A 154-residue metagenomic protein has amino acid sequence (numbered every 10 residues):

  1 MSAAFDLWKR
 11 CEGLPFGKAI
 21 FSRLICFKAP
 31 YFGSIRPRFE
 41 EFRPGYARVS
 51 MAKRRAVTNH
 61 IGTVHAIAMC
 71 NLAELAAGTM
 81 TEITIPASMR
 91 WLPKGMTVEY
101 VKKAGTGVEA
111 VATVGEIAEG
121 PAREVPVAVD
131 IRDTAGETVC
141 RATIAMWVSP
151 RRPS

Functional and structural regions predicted by a protein language model:
M1-P15, A104-G105, G115-S154: HotDog/MaoC-like acyl-thioester-processing domains
M1-R48: Non-catalytic linker/capping segments at the edges of enzyme domains
G33-F39, P93-E99, P126-V127: Short structured motifs
S50-A52, V111: Beta-strand residues in well-ordered beta-sheet regions across diverse protein folds
A52-G78: Hot-dog-fold acyl-thioester-processing enzymes
T79-G115, T143: Hydrophobic beta-strand-centered segment that forms part of the acyl-chain substrate-binding groove
